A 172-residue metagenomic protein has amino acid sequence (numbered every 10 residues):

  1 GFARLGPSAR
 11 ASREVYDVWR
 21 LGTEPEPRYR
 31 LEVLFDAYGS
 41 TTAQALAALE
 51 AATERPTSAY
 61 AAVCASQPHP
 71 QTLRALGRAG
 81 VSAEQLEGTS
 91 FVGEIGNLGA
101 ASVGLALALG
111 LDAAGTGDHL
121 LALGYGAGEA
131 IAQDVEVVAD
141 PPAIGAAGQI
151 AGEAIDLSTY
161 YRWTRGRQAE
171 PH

Functional and structural regions predicted by a protein language model:
G1-S40, A47, G115, A122-A127 (+1 more regions): Condensing-enzyme catalytic core mediating Claisen C-C bond formation in acyl metabolism
L5-S8, S58-A65, L86-F91, D118-Y125: Beta-strand segments within the central parallel beta-sheet cores of soluble alpha/beta enzyme folds
R28-L34, A61, G88-S102, L123-G124: Cysteine-centered functional microenvironments
A43-A61, A79-A83, A113-A114: Phosphate/pyrophosphate-binding loops at sites that engage ATP/ADP/AMP, CoA/4′-phosphopantetheine, polyphosphate
V63-A75: Glycine-rich phosphate-binding loops at beta-strand->alpha-helix junctions
R78-Q85, E136-A139: A glycine- and small-aliphatic-rich helix-loop capping segment at beta-alpha/alpha-beta transitions that lines
L98-T116: Active-site-proximal alpha-helical scaffold in enzymes
